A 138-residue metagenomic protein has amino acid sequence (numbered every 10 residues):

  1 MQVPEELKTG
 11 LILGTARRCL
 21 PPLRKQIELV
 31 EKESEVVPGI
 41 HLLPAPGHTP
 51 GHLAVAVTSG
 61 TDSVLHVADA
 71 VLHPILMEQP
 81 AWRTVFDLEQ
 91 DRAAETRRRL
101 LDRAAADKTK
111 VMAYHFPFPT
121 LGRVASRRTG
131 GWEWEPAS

Functional and structural regions predicted by a protein language model:
M1-P44, R92-K108: Metallo-beta-lactamase
E28-V30, T49-G51, F118: Residues that act as N-cap/strand-start positions at coil-to-secondary-structure junctions
P38-G39, T58-G60: Short strand-coil-strand connectors
H41-V55: Active-site glycine- and acidic-residue-rich loops that bind and position anionic ligands or nucleotide-like cofactors
H52-A54, G60-S138: Cap/insert and terminal regions of metallo-dependent hydrolase folds
